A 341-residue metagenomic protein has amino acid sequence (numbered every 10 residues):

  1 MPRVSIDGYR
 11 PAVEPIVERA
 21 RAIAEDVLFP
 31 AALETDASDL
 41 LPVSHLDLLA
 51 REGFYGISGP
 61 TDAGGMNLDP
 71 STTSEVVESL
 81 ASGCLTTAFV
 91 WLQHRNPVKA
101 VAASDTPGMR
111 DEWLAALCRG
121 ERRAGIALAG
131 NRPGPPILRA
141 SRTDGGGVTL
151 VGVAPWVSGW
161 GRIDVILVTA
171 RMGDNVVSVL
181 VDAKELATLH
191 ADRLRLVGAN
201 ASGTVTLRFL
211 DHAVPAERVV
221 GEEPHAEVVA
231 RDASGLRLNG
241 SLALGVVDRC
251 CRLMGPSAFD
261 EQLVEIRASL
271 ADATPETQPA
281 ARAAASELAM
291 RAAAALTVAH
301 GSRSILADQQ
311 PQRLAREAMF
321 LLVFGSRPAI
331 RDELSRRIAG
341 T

Functional and structural regions predicted by a protein language model:
P2-D62, M66-E75, L238-T341: Alpha-helical interface subdomain recognition
R51-D111: Internal helix-loop-helix
S58, T149, R208: Conserved beta-strand segments that form the floor/walls of ligand-binding pockets within enzyme and binding domains
M66, M109-V179: Glycine-rich, Trp-frequent "lid" loop and neighboring beta-strands that shape and gate the flavin cofactor pocket
S158-E217: Loop-centered beta-sheet repeat module
A191-A268: Glycine-rich beta->alpha junctions and the first turn(s) of the following alpha-helix
